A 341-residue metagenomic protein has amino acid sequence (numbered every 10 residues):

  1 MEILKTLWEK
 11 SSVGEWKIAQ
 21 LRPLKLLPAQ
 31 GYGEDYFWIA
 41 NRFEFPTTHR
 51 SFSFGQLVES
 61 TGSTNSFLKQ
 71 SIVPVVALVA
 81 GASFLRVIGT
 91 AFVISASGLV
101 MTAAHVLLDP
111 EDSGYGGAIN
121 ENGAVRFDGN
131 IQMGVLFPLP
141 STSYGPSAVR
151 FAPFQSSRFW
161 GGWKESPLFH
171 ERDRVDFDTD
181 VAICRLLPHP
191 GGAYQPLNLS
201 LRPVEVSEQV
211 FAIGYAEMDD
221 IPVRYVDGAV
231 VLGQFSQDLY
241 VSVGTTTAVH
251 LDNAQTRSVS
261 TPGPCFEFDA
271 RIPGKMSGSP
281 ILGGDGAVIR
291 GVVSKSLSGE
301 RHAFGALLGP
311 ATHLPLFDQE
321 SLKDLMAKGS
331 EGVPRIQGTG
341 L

Functional and structural regions predicted by a protein language model:
W8, S12-T90, A103, D178-A182: N-terminal activation segment of mature serine protease catalytic domains
L26, N198-Q237: Short glycine/Trp-rich loop-beta-loop segment that forms part of the substrate-binding cleft
G55-F67, V79-S83, I88, G114-G192 (+1 more regions): Conserved catalytic-core segment of clan PA serine endopeptidases
L68-F84, L187-P196, V226-K328: Active-site region of chymotrypsin-like
T90, A96, P203-E208, S277-G278: Short, flexible surface segments
G98, T102: Cytochrome P450 catalytic-core helices
V106-L107, A216-D219, S296: Short, charged beta-turn/beta-strand-edge "cap" motif at the junction between a beta-strand and an adjacent loop
